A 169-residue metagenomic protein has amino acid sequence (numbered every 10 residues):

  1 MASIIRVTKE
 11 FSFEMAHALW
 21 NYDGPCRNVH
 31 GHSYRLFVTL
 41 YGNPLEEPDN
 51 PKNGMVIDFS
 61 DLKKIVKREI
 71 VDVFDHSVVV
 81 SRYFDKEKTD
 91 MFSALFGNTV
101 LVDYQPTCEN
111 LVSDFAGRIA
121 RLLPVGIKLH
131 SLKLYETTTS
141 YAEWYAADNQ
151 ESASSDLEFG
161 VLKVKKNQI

Functional and structural regions predicted by a protein language model:
M1-I169: Charge-rich, low-complexity N-terminal segments
